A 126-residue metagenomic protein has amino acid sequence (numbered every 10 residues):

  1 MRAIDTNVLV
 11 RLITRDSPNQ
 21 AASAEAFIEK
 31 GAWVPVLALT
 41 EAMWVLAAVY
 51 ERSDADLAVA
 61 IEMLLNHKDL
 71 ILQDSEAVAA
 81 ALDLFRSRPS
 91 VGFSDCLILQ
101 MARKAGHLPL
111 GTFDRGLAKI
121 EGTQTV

Functional and structural regions predicted by a protein language model:
M1, L99-V126: Acidic, PIN/NYN-like endoribonuclease modules and their adjacent C-terminal/linker elements
M1-V34, V49-E62: Short, well-structured N-terminal submotif of metal-dependent ribonuclease cores
I4-D5, V34, V91-G92, D114-R115 (+1 more regions): Histidine- and aromatic-rich ligand-binding microenvironments
V8-V10, T14, W44, I98 (+1 more regions): Hydrophobic side chains within alpha-helical segments
M43-A47, E62-L65, L82, L99: Amphipathic alpha-helical segments within well-ordered protein domains
D69-G111: Active-site neighborhoods of divalent-metal-dependent phosphate/nucleic-acid chemistry enzymes
